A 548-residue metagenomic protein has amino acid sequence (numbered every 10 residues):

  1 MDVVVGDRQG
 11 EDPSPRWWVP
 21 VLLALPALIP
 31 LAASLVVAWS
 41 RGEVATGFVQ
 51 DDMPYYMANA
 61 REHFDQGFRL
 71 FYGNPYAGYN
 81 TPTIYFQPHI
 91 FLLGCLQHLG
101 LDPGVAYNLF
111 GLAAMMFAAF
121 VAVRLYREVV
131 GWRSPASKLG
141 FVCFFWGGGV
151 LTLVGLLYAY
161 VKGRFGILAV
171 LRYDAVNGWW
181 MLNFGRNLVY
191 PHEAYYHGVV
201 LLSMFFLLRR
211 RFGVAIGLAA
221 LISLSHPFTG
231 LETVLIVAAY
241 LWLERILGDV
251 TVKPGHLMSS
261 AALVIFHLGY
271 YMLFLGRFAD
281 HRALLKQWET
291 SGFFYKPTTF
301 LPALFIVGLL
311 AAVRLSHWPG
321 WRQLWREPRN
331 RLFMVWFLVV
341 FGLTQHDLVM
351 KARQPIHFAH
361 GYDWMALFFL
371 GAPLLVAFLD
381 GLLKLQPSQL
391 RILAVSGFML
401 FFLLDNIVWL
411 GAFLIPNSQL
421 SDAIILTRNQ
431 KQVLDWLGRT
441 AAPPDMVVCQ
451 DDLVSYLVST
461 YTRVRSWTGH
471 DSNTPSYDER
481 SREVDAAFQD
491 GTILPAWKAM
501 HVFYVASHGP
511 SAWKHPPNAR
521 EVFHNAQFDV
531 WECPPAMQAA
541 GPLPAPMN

Functional and structural regions predicted by a protein language model:
M1-S40, S134-V142, L393-V395, M547-N548: Start-transfer (signal-anchor) and selected internal transmembrane alpha helices of multi-pass inner/ER membrane
A27-V199, F205, L221-E232, F413-I424 (+1 more regions): Active-site lumenal/periplasmic loops and adjacent helix-entry segments of GT-C-fold, multi-pass membrane
L28-V36, W146-G149, Y270-F274, L374 (+2 more regions): Transmembrane alpha-helical segments
D52, P227-A359: Transmembrane catalytic cores of multi-pass membrane glycosyltransferases and polysaccharide-assembly enzymes
A119, V123, R127, L201-R209 (+2 more regions): Hydrophobic transmembrane alpha-helices
Y195-V214, L247-V250: Membrane-interface transmembrane helices that cradle and orient dolichyl/undecaprenyl
L231, R353-L382: Hydrophobic/aromatic-rich transmembrane helices and adjacent perimembrane loops
I407-N548: Extracytoplasmic
